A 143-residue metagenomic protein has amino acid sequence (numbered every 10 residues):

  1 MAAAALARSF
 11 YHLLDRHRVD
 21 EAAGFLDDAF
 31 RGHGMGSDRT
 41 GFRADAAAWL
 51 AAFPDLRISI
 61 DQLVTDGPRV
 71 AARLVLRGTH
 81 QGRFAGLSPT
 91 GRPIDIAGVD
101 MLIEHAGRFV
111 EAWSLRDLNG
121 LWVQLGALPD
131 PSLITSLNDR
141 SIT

Functional and structural regions predicted by a protein language model:
M1-T143: C-terminal and inter-domain tail/linker signature
